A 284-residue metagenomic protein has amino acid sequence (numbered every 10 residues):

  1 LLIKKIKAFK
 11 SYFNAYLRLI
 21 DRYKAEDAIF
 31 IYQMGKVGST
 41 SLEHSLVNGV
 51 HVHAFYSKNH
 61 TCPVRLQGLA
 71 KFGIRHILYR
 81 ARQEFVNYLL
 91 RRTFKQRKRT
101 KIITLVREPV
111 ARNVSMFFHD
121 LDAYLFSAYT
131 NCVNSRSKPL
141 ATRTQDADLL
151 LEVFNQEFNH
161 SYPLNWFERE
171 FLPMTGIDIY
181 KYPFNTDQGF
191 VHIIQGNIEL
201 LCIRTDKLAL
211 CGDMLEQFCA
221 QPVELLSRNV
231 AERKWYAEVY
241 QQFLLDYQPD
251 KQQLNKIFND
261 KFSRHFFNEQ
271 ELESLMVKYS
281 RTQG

Functional and structural regions predicted by a protein language model:
L1-G284: Membrane-interface amphipathic segments in extracytoplasmic regions
